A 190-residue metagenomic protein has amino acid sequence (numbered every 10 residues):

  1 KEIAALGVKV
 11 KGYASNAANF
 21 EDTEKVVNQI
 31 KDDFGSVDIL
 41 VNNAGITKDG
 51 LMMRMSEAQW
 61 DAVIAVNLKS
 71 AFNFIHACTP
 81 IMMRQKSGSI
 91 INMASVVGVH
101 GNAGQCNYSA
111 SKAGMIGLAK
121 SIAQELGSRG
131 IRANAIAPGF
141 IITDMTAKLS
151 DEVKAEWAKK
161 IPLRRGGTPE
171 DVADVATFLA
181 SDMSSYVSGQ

Functional and structural regions predicted by a protein language model:
A14-K25, E57, E170-D171: The beta1-alpha1 cofactor-binding region of Rossmann-like NAD(H)/NADP(H)-dependent oxidoreductases
L51-M52, Q59-I64, T146, W157: Substrate-binding pocket helix/loop in short-chain dehydrogenase/reductase
M55, G101-S109, S121, L149: Active-site loop-to-helix junction immediately N-terminal to the catalytic Tyr of the SDR YXXXK motif in Rossmann-fold
I75, S111, A119: Active-site helix of classical SDR
P80, Q124-S128, S185: Alpha-helical segment proximal to the catalytic Tyr-Lys
S95: Residue(s) in the substrate-gating loop at a strand-loop-helix junction that position the organic substrate next
A135, A158-M183, V187: C-terminal helical subdomain
